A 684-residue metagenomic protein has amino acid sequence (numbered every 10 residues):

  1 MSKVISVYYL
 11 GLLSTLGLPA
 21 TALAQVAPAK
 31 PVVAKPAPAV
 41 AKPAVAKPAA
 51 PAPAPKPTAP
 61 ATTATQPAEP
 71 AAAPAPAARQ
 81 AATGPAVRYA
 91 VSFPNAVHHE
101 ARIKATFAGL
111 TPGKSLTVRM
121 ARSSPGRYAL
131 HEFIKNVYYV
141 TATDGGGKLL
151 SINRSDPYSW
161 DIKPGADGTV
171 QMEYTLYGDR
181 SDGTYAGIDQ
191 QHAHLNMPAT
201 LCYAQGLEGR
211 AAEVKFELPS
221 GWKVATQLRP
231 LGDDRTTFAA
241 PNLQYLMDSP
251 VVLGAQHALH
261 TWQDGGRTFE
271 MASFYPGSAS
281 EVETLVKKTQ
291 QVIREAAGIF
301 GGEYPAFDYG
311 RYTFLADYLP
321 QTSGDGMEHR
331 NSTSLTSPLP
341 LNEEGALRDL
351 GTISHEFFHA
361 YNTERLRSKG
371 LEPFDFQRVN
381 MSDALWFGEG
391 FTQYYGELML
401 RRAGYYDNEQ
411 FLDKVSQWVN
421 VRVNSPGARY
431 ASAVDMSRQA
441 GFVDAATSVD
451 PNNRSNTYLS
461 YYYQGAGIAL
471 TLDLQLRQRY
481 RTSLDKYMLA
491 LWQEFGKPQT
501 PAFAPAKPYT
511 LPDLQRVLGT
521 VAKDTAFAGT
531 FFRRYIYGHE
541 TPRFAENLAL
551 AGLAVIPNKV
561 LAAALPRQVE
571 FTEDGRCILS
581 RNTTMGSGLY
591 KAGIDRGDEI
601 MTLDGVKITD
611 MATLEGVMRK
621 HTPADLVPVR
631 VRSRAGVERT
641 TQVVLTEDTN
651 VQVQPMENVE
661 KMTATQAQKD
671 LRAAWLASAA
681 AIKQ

Functional and structural regions predicted by a protein language model:
M1-S6, Q25: Positively charged n-region of N-terminal signal peptides that target proteins for export
Y8-T21: Bacterial N-terminal signal peptides
A24-T83, Q654-M656, Q668-Q684: Compositionally biased, proline/threonine/alanine/serine-rich low-complexity intrinsically disordered stretches
A64-S123: Early extracytoplasmic/domain-onset interaction patches
G84, P94, E100, T106-L110 (+4 more regions): Non-catalytic architectural context of zinc metalloproteases
V140, A296, F387-L400: An active-site-proximal "capping" alpha-helix that borders the catalytic cofactor pocket
A258-L385: Juxtacatalytic substrate-recognition/specificity segment
G396-E397, Y406-Q684: C-terminal recognition in membrane/secretory proteostasis and scaffolding
